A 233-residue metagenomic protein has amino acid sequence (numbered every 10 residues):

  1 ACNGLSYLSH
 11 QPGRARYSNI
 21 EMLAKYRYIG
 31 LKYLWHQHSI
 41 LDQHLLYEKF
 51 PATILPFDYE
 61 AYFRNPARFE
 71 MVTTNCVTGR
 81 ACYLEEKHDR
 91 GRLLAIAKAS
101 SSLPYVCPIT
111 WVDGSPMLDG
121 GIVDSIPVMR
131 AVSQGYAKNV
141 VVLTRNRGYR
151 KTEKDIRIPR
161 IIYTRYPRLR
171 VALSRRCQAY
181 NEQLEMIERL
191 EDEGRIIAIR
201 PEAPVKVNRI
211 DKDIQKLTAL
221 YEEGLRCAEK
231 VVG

Functional and structural regions predicted by a protein language model:
A1-T53, E85-A99, L143, R147-K151: Patatin-like phospholipase
S9-H10, R157-R160, I214-L217: Short, hinge-like loop/turn segments at secondary-structure boundaries
L41-R64, A179-N181, I187, P201-A203: C-terminal domain-closing interface element
P56, R90, D124-S125, L184 (+1 more regions): Structural motif corresponding to alpha-helix initiation and N-cap regions
D58-F69, D192-R195: A short helix-to-beta-strand connector/capping loop
F63-V142, N146-P159: Active-site gating loop/helix substructures
K138-D192: Helix-centered, glycine/charged polyanion-binding patches within enzymatic domains that contact phosphate-containing
Q183-G233: C-terminal helical/tail subdomains of lipid-metabolizing enzymes
